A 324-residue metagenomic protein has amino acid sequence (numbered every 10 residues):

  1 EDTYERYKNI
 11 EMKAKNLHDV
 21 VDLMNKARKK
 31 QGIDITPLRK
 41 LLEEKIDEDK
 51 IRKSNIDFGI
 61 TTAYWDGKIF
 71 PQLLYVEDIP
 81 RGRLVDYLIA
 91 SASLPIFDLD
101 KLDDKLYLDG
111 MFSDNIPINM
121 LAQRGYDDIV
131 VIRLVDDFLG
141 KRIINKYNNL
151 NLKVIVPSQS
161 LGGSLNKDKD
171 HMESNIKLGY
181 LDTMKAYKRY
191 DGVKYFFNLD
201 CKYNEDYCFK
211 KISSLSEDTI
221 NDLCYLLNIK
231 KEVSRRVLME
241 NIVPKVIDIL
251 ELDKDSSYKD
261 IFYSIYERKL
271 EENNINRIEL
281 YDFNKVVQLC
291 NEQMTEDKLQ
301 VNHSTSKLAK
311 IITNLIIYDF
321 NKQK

Functional and structural regions predicted by a protein language model:
E1-K324: Patatin-like phospholipase
